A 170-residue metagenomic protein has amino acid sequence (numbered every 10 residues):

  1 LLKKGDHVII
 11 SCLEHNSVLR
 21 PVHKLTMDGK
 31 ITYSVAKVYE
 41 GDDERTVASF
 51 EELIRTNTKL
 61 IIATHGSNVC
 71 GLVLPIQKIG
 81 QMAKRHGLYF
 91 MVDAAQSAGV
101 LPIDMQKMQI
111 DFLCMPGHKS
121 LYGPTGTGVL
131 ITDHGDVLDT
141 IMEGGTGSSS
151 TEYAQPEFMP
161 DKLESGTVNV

Functional and structural regions predicted by a protein language model:
L1-V170: Pyridoxal 5′-phosphate
